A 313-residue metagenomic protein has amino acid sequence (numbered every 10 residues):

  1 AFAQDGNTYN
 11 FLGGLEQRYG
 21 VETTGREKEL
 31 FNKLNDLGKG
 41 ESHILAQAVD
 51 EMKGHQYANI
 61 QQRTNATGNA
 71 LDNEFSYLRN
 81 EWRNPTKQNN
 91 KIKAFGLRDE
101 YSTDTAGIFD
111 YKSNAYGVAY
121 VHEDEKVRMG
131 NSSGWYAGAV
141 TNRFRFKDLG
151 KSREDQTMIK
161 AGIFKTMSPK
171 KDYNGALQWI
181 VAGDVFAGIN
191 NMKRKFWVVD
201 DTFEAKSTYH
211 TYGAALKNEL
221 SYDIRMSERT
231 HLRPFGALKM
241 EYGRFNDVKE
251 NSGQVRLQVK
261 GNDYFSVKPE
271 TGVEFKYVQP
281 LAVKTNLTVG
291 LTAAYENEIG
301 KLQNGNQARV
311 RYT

Functional and structural regions predicted by a protein language model:
A1-K28: Charged, amphipathic alpha-helical linkers/stalks
L30-D223: Outer membrane beta-barrel translocator domains of Type V secretion systems
D104, K147-L149, N191-W197, R244-S252 (+1 more regions): Outer-membrane beta-barrel and related beta-rich outer-membrane complex signature in Gram-negative bacteria
Y120-H122, K165, G236-M240, V289-Y295: Membrane-active amphipathic alpha-helices enriched in small hydrophobic residues
K160-G162, V255-T313: Outer membrane beta-barrel transmembrane domains
G188, L232, K239-G243: Solvent-exposed flexible segments
V198-T202, E250-L257, R311: Solvent-exposed loop segments that connect transmembrane elements
